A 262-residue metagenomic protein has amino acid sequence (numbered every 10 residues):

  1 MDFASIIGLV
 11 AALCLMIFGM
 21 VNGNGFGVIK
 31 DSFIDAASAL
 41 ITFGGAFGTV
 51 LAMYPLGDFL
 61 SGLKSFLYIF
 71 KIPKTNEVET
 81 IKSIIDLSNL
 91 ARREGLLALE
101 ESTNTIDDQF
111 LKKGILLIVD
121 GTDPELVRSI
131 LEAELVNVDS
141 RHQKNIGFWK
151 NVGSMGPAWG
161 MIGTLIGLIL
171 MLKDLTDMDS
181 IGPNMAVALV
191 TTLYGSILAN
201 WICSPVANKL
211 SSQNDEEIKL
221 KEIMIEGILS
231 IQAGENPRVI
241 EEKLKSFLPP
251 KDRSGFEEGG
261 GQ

Functional and structural regions predicted by a protein language model:
F3-A4, G8, F18-N145, E217-Q262: Large intracellular
I7-V10, C14-K30, V136-Q213: Helix-termination/interfacial motifs at the ends of transmembrane alpha-helices
